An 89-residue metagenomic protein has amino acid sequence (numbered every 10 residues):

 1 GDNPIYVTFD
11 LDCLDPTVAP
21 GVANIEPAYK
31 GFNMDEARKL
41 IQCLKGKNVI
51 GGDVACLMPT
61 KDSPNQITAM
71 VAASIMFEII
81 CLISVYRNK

Functional and structural regions predicted by a protein language model:
G1-K89: Catalytic cores of soluble, metal-dependent hydrolases
